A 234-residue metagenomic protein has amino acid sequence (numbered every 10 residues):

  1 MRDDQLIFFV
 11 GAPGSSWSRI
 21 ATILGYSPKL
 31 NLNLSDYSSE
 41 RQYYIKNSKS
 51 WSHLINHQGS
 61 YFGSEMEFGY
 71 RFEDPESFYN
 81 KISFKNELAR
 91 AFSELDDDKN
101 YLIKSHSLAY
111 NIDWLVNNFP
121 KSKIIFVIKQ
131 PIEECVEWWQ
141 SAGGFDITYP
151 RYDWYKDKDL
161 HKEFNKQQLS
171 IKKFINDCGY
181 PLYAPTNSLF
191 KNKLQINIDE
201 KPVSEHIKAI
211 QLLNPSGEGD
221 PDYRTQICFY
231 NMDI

Functional and structural regions predicted by a protein language model:
M1-D3, A89-K99: Flexible, charged surface loops at secondary-structure boundaries
M1-E87, E205-Q226, Y230: PAPS-dependent sulfotransferase catalytic core
A12, A21, P75, A89-S93 (+5 more regions): A sequence-composition feature that detects small, non-aromatic residues
I20, L24, P28, L88-F92 (+3 more regions): Hydrophobic, Leu/Ile/Phe/Ala-enriched alpha-helical segments that form helix-helix packing faces
L95-S204: PAPS-dependent sulfotransferase catalytic domain
D233-I234: Enzymes and membrane/adaptor proteins characterized by extended Gly/Ser/Thr/Asp/Glu-rich, aromatic-dotted
